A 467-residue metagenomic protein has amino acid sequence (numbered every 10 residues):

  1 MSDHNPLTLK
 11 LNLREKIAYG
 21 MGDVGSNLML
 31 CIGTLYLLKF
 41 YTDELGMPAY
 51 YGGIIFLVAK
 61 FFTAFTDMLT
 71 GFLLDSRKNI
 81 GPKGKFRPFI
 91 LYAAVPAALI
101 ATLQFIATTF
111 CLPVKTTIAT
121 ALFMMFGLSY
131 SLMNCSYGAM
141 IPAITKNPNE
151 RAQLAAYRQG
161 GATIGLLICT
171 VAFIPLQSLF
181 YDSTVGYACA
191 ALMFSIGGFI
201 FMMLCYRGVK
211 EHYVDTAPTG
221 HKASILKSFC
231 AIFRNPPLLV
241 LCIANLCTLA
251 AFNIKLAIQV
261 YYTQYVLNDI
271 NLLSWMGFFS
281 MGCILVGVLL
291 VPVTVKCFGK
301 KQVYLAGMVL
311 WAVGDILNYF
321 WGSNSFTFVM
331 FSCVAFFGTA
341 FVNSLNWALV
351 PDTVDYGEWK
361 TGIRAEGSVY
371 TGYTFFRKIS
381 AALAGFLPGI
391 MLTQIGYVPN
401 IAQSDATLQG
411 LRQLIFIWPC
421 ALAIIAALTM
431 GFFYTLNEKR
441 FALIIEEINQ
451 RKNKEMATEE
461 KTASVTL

Functional and structural regions predicted by a protein language model:
S2-L467: Membrane-embedded alpha-helical bundles of multi-pass transporters/translocases, especially carrier/permease families
